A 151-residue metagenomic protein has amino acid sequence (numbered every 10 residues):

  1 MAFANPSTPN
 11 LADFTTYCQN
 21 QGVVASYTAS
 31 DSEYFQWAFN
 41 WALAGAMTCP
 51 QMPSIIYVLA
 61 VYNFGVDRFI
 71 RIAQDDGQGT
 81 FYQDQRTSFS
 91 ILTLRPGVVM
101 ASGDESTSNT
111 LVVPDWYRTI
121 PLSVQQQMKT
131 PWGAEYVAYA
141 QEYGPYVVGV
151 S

Functional and structural regions predicted by a protein language model:
M1-A60, V124-S151: Conserved short "hinge" loops at termini or chain/domain junctions
A2-P9, R68-S151: Short loop/turn elements at secondary-structure junctions
A44, L59-Q74: Short, hydrophobic/amphipathic alpha-helical patches that form generic packing surfaces within helical domains
